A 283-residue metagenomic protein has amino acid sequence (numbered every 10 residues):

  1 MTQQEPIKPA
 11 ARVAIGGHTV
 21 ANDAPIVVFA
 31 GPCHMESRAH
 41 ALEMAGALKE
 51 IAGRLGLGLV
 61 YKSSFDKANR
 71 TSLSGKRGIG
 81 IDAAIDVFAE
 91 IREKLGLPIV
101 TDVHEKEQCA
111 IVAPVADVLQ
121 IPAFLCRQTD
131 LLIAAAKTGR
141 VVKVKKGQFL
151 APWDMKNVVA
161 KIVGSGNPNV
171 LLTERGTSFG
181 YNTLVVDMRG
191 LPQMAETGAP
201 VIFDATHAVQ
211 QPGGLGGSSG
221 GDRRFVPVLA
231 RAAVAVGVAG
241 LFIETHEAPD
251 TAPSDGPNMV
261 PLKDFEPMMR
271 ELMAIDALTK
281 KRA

Functional and structural regions predicted by a protein language model:
M1-V28, D86, A277-A283: N-terminal amphipathic alpha-helix/helix-capping segment at the start of soluble metabolic enzymes
I15-A30, G53-S63, L241-E244: N-terminal glycine-rich anion-binding loops that anchor highly charged ligand groups
D23-I26, L55-L59, E93-I99, V115-D117 (+4 more regions): Short, well-ordered coil/turn segments that N-cap beta-strands
P32-A41, L59-I81, T245-G256: Glycine-rich, proline-tolerant flexible connector loops at the mouths of alpha/beta enzymes
A47-L55, K76-V100, A135-V141, L191-V201 (+2 more regions): Alpha-helix-loop-beta-strand connector modules within alpha/beta enzyme cores
S74-D82, L95, V118-L125, Y181-M188 (+3 more regions): Active-site-adjacent loop and "lid" segments of alpha/beta metabolic enzymes
I79-G80, K94-Q108, D117-D130, V141-P152 (+1 more regions): Catalytic beta/alpha-barrel core
T138-T245: Catalytic alpha/beta core domains of metabolic enzymes, predominantly
